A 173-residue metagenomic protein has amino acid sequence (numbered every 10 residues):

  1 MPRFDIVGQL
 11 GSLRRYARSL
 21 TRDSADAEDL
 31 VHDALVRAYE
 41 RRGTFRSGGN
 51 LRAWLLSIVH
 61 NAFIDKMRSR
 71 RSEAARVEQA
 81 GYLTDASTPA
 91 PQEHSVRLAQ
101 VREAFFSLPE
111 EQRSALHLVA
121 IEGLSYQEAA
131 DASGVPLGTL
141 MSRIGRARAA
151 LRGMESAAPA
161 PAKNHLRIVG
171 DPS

Functional and structural regions predicted by a protein language model:
M1-R15, A25-E28, Y39: A short, charge-rich alpha-helical start-of-domain segment used by transcription regulators
F4, A74-F106: Acidic, proline/glycine-rich intrinsically disordered inter-domain spacer in sigma factors
G11, G43-S57, L137: Short, aromatic/basic-enriched loop-to-helix "N-cap" motif that marks the start of an alpha-helix at regulatory
L13, A27-A38, I58, A129 (+2 more regions): Short, small-hydrophobic-rich alpha-helical interface motif
L35-Y39, G49-S69, I144, R148: Σ70-family region 2.3-2.4 aromatic/basic alpha-helix that recognizes the −10 promoter and nucleates DNA melting
R46, S57-E78, E93-H94, G153: Arg/Lys-rich amphipathic alpha helix in sigma70-family domain 2
A115-V119: A short pre-motif secondary-structure segment
S133-A160: DNA-recognition helix of helix-turn-helix
